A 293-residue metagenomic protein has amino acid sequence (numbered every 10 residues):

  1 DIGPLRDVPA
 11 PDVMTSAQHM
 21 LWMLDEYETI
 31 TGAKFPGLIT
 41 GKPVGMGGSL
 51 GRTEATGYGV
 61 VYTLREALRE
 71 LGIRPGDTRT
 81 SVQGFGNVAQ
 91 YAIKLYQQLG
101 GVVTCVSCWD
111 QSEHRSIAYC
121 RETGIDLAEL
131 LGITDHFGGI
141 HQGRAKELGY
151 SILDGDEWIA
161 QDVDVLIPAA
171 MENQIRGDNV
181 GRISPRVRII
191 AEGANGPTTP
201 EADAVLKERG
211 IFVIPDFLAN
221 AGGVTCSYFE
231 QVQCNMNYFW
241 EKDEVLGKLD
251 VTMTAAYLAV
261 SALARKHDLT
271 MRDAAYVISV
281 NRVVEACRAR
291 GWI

Functional and structural regions predicted by a protein language model:
D1-L50, W292: N-terminal ligand-binding/catalytic initiation module
I2-L5, I73-T78, Q161-V163, R182-I189 (+1 more regions): Short, surface-exposed connector motifs at secondary-structure boundaries
I2-P11, F35-G37, L71-R79, A264-Y276 (+1 more regions): Flexible, glycine/charged-enriched surface loops at secondary-structure junctions
R6-A10, A33-I39, V82, C105-C108 (+4 more regions): General beta-strand structural signal in soluble alpha/beta enzymes
P43, G48-E54, Y58-A160: Glycine-rich phosphate/diphosphate-binding loop of Rossmann-like nucleotide-binding domains
A67, A169, R182-I293: Adenosine-phosphate binding glycine-rich loop
V88-A92, Q174-G177, T198-P200, G222-G223: Short glycine/serine/threonine-rich phosphate/pyrophosphate-binding segments that cradle anionic phosphate groups
L153-V165, N173-I190: Rossmann-fold NAD(P) dinucleotide-binding segment
